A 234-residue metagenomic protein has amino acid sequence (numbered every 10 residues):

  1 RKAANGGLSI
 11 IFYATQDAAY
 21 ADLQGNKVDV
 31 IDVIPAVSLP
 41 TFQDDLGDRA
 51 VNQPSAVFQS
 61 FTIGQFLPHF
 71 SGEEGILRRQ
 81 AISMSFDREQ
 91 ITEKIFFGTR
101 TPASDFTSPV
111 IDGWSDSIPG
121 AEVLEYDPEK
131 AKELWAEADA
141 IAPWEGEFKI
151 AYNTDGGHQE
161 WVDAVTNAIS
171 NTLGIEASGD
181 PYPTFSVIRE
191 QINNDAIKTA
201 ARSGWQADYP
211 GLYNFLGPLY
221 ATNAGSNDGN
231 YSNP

Functional and structural regions predicted by a protein language model:
R1-S9, A14-A18, E129, E133: Gly/Pro-rich hinge or "lid" segments in bacterial periplasmic/extracellular proteins
G6, I11, A136-A207: Ligand/substrate-recognition segments at binding pockets and active sites
L8-S9, Q65-G72, R78-A81, S115-L124 (+2 more regions): Second-shell loop/turn segments in exported
I11-L67: Extracellular/periplasmic solute-recognition and catalytic clefts
Q24, V28, G47, P68 (+7 more regions): Sec-exported extracytoplasmic/periplasmic mature domains
Q53-A81, S85, K94: A bilobed periplasmic-binding-protein/Venus flytrap-type ligand-binding module shared by bacterial periplasmic
Q80, M84, T92-I95, L124-E125 (+4 more regions): Extracytoplasmic/peripheral linker and loop segments enriched in polar/acidic and small residues with frequent Thr/Pro
T101-A138, T154-E160: Structural transition elements
